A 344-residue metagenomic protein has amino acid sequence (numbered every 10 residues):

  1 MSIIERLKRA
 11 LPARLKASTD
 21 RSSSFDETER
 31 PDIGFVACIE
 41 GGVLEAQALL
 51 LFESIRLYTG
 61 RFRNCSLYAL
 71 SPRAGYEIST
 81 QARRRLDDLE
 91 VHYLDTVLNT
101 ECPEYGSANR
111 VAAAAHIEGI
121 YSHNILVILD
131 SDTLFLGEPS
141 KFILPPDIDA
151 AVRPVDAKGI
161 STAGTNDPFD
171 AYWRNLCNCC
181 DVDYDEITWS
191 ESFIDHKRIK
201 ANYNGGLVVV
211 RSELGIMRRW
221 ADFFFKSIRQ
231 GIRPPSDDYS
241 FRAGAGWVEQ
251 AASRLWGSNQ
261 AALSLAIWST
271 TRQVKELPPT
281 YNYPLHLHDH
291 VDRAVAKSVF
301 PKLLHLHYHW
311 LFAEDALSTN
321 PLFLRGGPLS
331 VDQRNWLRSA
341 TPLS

Functional and structural regions predicted by a protein language model:
S2-S344: Glycosyltransferase catalytic domains, chiefly GT-A lineage
